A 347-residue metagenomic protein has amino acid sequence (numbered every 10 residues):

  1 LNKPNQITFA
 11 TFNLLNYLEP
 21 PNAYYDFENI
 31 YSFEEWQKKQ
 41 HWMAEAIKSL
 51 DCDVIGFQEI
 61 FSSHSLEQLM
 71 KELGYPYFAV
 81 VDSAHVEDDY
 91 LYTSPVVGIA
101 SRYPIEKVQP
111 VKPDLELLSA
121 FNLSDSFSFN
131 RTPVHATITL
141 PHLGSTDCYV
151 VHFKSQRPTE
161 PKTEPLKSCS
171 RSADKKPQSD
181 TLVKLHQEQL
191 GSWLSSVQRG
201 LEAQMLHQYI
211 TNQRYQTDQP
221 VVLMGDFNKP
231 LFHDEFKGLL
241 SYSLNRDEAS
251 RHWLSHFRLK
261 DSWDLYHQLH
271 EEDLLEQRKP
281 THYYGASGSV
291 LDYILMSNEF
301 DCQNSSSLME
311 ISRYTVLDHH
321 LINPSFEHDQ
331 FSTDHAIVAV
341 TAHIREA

Functional and structural regions predicted by a protein language model:
L1, Q109-P110, S119-N122, S126-F129 (+2 more regions): Metal-dependent phosphoester-hydrolase catalytic domains
L1-V96, Q178-L182, D218, N323-F326 (+3 more regions): N-terminal, active-site-proximal structural segment of metallo-dependent hydrolase catalytic domains
N2-F9, F129-K184, A347: Beta-strand-turn-beta hairpins that frame and shape the catalytic cleft of phosphate-ester-processing enzymes
F12, Q58, V151, G225-D226: Active-site flanking residues adjacent to catalytic metal/cofactor-binding acidic residues
P20-Q37, T159-S196: A solvent-exposed, charged loop/short amphipathic helix patch at secondary-structure junctions
V54, Q187-E188, P220-V222: Short, Asp-centered acidic motifs that coordinate Mg2+ and/or phosphate in catalytic or ligand-binding sites
G56, I60-P161: Structured beta-strand-rich core segments of catalytic domains in phosphoester-bond hydrolases
P177-D180, S195, R199-L223: His/acidic metal-ligating clusters that form di-metal
